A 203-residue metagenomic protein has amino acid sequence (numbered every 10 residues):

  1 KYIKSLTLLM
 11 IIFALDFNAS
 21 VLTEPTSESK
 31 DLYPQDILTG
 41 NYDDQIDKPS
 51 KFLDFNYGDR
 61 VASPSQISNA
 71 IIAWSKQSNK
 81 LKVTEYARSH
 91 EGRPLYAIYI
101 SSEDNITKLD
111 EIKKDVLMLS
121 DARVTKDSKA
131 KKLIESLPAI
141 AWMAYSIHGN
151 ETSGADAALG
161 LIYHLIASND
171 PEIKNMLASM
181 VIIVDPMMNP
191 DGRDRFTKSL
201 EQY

Functional and structural regions predicted by a protein language model:
K1-T7: Bacterial N-terminal signal peptides that target proteins for export
T7-D16: Bacterial N-terminal signal peptides
F17-S27: Signal peptide processing junction and immediate N-terminal pro/mature segment of secreted/exported proteins
T26-D44, A87, Y96-S102, I112-M118 (+4 more regions): Surface-exposed loop and adjacent secondary-structure segments within mature catalytic domains
G40-D59, M143-Y145: Acidic/histidine-rich, surface-exposed loop or edge segments in extracytoplasmic proteins
S63, G92, S146, V184: Divalent metal-coordination and catalytic microenvironments
P64, S68-I72, A155-I162: Extracytoplasmic/secreted envelope proteins and their assembly/folding machinery, especially bacterial periplasmic
A144-T152: Histidine-centered catalytic micro-motifs
